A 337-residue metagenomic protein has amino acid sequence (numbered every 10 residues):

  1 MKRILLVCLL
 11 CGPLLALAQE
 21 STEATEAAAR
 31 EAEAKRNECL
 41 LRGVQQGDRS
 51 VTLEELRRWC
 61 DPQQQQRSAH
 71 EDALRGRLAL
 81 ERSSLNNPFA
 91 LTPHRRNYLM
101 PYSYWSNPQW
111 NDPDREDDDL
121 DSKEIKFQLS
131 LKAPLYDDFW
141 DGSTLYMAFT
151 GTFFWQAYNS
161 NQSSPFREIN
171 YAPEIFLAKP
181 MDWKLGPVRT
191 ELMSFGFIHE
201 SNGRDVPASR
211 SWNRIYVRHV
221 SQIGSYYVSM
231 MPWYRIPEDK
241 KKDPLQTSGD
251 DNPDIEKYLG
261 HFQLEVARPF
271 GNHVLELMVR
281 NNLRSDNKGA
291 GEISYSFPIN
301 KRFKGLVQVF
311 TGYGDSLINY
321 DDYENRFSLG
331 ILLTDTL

Functional and structural regions predicted by a protein language model:
M1-L80, L337: Cleavable N-terminal export/targeting peptides
L40-L41, Q45-L53, S201, I236 (+3 more regions): Intrinsically disordered, low-complexity linker/tail regions enriched in polar/charged residues
V44, D48-P173: Outer-membrane beta-barrel initiation region
W105-D114, D121, Y136-G271, V279-N281 (+3 more regions): Outer-membrane pore/translocation modules
N272-I299, F303: Glycine/small-residue-rich hydrophobic helix-like segments
V307, Y323-L337: Outer-membrane beta-barrel "beta-signal"
S316-D321: Short proline/glycine-enriched turn/loop segments at secondary-structure junctions
